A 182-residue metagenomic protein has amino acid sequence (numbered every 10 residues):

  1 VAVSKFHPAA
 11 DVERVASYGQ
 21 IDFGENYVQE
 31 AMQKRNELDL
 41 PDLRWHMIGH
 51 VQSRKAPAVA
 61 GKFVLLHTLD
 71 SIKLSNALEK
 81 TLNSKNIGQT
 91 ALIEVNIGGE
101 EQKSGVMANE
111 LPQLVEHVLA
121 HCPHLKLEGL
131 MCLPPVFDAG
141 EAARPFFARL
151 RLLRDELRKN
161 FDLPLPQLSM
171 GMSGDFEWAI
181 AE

Functional and structural regions predicted by a protein language model:
V1-G174: Conserved alpha/beta-domain cores
A16, I180-A181: Non-catalytic positions within long, well-ordered alpha-helices that form the structural scaffold/packing of enzyme
V59, A179-I180: Hydrophobic residues within well-ordered alpha-helices
